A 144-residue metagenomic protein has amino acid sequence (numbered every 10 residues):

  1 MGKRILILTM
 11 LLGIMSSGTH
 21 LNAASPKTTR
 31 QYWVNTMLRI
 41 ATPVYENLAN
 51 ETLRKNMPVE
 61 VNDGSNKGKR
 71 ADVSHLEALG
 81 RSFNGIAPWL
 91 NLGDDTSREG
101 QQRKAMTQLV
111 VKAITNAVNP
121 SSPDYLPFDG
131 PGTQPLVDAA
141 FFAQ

Functional and structural regions predicted by a protein language model:
M1-R4: Positively charged n-region of N-terminal signal peptides that target proteins for export
L6-I7, N84: Sequence-pattern detector for short linear motifs and compositional/periodic biases rather than a specific fold
I7-S17: Bacterial N-terminal signal peptides
M15-G18, N50-M57, D95: Intrinsically disordered or highly flexible coil/loop and linker segments, enriched in small and charged/polar residues
G18-A24: Boundary at the C-terminal end of the N-terminal hydrophobic targeting segment
A24-A78, Q108-T115: Low-complexity, Ser/Thr/Pro/Gly-enriched N-terminal "stalk/linker" regions
N66-Q144: Membrane helical hairpin/interfacial module
